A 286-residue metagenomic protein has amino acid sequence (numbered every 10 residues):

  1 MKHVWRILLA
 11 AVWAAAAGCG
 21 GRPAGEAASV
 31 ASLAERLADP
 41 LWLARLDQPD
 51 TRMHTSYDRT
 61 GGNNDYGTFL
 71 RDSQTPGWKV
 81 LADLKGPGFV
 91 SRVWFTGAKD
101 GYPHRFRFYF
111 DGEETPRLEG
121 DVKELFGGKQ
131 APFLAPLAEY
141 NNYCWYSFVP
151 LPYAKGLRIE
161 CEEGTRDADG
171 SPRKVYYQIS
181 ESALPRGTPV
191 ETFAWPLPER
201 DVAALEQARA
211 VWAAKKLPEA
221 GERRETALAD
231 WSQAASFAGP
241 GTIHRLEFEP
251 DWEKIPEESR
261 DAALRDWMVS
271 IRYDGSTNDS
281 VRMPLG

Functional and structural regions predicted by a protein language model:
M1-H3: N-terminal secretory signal peptides that target proteins for export/translocation
R6-A16: Bacterial N-terminal signal peptides
P23-G286: Beta-strand-centric surfaces of beta-sandwich/beta-rich domains
